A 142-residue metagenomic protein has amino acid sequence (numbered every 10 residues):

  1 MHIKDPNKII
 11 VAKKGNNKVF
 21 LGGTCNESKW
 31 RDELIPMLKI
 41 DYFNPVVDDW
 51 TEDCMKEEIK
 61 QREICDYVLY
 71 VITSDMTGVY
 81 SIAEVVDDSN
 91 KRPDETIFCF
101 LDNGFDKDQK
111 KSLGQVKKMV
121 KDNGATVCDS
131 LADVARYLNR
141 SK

Functional and structural regions predicted by a protein language model:
M1-K142: Conserved catalytic or regulatory cores that recognize and/or transform ribose-phosphate-containing ligands
